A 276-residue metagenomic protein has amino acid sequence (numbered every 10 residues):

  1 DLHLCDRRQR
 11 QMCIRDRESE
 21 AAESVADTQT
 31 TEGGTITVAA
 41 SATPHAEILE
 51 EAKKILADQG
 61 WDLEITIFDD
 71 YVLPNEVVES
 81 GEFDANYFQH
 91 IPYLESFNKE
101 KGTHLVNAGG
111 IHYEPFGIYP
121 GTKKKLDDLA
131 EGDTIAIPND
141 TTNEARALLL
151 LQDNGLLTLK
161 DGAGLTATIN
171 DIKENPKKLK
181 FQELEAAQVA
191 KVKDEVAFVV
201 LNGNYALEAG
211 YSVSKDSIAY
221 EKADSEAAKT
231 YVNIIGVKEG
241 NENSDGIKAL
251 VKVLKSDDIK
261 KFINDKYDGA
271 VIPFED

Functional and structural regions predicted by a protein language model:
D1-D16: Single conserved hydrophobic/aromatic residue that forms the stacking wall/gate of nucleotide- or nucleobase-binding
T31-T43, W61-I67, D133-I135: Short, well-ordered beta-strand elements
T43, D69-Y71, G81, A85-E95 (+3 more regions): Beta->alpha turn/N-cap motifs
I65-E76, G164-K191: Short helix-initiation/N-cap motifs at beta->coil->alpha
S96-A108, G121-K123, E195, V200 (+1 more regions): Ligand-binding "clamshell"
A108-L157, K260: A conserved helix-loop-strand patch within extracytoplasmic ligand-binding domains of the periplasmic binding
P115-L126, Y231-S244: A bilobed periplasmic-binding-protein/Venus flytrap-type ligand-binding module shared by bacterial periplasmic
A145-Q152, L254-F274: Periplasmic-binding protein-like
